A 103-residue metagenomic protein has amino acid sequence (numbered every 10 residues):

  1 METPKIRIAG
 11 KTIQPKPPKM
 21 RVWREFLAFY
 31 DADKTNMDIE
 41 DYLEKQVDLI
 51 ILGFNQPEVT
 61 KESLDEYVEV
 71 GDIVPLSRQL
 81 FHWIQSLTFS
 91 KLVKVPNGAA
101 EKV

Functional and structural regions predicted by a protein language model:
M1-A9: Short acidic, Pro/Gly- and aromatic-enriched capping/linker segments at domain boundaries
Q14-V103: Short, surface-exposed, charged amphipathic helix/loop patches that serve as local interaction elements
